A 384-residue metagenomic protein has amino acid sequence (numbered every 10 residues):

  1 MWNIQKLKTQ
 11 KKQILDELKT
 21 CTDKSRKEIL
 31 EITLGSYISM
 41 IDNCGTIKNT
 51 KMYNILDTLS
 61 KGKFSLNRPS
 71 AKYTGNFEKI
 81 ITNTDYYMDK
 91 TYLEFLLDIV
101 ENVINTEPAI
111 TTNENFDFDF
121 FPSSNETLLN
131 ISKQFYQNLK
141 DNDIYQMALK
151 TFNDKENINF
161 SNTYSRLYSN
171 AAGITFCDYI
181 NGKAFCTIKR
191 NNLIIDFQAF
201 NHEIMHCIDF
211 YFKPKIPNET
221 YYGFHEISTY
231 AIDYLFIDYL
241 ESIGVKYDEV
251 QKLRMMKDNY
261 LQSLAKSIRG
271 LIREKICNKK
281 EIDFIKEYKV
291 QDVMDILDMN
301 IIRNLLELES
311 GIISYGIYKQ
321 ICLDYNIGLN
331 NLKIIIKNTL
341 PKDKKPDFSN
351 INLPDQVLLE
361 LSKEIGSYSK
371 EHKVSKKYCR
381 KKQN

Functional and structural regions predicted by a protein language model:
M1-D98, L329, D343-N352: N-terminal helix-rich structural modules
I55-F185: Contiguous, non-catalytic segments that form substrate-binding/exosite surfaces or channel walls
G75-Y86, L97, V103-P108, E281-N384: C-terminal, non-catalytic "cap/extension" segments appended to globular domains
N181-F200: Short pre-active-site segment immediately N-terminal to the catalytic Zn-binding motif
Q198, F210-Y234: Post-HEXXH active-site segment of zinc metalloproteases
N201-D209: Short active-site segment of divalent metal-dependent hydrolases/proteases that encodes the spacing between
Y211-E219, F236-E249, I321-D324: Inter-helical turn/loop segments and adjacent helix faces that build the functional surface of alpha-helical bundle
E241-L306: Long, amphipathic alpha-helical stalk/connector segments used for oligomerization, subunit docking, or mechanical
